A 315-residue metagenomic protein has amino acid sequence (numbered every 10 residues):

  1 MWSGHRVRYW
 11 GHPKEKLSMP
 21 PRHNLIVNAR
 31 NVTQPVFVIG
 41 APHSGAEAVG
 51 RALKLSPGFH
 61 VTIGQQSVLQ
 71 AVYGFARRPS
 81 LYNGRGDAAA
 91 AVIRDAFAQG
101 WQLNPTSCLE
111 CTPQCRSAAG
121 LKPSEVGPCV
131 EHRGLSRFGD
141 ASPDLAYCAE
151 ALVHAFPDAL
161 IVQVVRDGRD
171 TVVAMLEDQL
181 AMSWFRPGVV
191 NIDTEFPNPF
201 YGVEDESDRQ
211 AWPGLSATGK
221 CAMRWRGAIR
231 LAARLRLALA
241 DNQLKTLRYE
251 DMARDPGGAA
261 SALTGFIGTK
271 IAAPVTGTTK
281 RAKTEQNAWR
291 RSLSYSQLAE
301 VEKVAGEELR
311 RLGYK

Functional and structural regions predicted by a protein language model:
W2-F37, P42, L176-L180, W184-F185 (+1 more regions): PAPS-dependent sulfotransferases, especially Golgi type II membrane carbohydrate sulfotransferases
I39-A41, G139-P143, V165-R166, Y249: Short His-Asn-centered micro-motif
E47-F59: A conserved segment at the C-terminal end of the G1
E47-G50, V68-A71, A146-A149, R169-A174 (+1 more regions): Short catalytic/ligand-binding loop motif for oxyanion handling, primarily in non-cytosolic enzymes, centered on
S56, F156, L239-D241: Acidic-histidine catalytic/liganding microenvironments
F59, A159, N242-L244: Short, conserved active-site loop motifs that form the nucleotide-linked donor/cofactor pocket
H60-D140, L145-A146, W184-P213: PAPS-dependent sulfation machinery
A141, L152-E177: Conserved phosphate-donor/acceptor-positioning beta-strand/loop module used by diverse small-molecule
